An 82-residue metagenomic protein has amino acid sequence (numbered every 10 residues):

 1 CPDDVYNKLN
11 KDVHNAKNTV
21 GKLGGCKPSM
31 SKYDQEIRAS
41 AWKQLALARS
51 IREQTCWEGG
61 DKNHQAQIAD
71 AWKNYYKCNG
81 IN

Functional and structural regions predicted by a protein language model:
C1-N82: Catalytic toxin/effector domains delivered as secreted proteins or via bacterial secretion systems
